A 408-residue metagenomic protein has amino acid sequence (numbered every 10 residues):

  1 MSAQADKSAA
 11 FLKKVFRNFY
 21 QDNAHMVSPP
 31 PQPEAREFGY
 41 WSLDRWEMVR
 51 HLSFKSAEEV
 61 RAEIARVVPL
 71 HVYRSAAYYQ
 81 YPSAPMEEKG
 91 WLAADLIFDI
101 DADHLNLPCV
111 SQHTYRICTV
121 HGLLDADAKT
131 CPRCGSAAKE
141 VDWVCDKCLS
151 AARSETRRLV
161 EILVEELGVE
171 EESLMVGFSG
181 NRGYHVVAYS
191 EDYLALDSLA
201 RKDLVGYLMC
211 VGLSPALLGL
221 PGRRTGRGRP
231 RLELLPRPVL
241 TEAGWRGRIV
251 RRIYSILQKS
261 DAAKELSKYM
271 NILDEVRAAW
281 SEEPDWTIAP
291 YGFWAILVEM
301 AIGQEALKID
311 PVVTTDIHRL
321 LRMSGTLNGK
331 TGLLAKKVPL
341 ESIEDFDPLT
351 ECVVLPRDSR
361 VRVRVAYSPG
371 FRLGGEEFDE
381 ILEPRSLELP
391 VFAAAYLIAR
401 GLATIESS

Functional and structural regions predicted by a protein language model:
Q21-D142, P311-V313, T331-L333, T404: SsDNA-processing nucleotidyl-transfer enzymes
A76-Y78, I100-H104, G180-R182, A188-D192 (+2 more regions): Short, flexible loop/turn elements at secondary-structure junctions
Q80-E88, L163-E165, V169-S179: Catalytic micro-motifs at enzyme active sites that drive phosphoryl/nucleotidyl and oxygen chemistry
A93-F98, V169-L199, D203: Histidine-centered divalent-metal-coordination microenvironment in nucleic-acid enzymes
K147-E171: Long, well-ordered alpha-helical scaffolding segments within enzyme catalytic domains, especially pronounced
G206-D310, T314-I317: Long, charge-rich alpha-helical interaction segments
H318, G325-A335, S342-A393, R400: C-terminal accessory/binding modules appended to enzymatic or scaffolding proteins
G401-S407: A short, conserved structural fragment
